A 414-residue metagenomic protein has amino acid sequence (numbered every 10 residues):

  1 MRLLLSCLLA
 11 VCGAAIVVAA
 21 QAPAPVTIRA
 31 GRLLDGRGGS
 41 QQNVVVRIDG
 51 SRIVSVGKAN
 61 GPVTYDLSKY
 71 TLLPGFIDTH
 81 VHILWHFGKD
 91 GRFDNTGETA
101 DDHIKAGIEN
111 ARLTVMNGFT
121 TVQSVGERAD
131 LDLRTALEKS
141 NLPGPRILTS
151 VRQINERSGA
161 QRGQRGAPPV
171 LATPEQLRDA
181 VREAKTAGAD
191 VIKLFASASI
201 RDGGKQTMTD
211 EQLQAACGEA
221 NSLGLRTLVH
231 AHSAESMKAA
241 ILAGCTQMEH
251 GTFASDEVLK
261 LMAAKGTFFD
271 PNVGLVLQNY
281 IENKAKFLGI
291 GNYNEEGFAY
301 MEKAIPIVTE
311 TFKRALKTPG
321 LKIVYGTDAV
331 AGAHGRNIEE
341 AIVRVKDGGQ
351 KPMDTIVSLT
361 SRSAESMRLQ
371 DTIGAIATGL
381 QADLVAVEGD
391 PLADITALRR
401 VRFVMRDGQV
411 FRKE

Functional and structural regions predicted by a protein language model:
S6-I16: Bacterial N-terminal signal peptides
G31, V46, S51, K69 (+15 more regions): Divalent metal-coordination and catalytic microenvironments
L33, R37-L73: Histidine-rich, glycine-flanked metal-binding segment
Y70-K139, A160, E211, E235 (+1 more regions): Metal-associated gating/positioning segment near the N- to mid-region
F93-K105, R162-D179, R226: Active-site mouth loops of central-metabolism enzymes
N95, S222, Y293-E296, A304-P391: His/Asp/Glu-enriched, well-ordered alpha-helical/loop segment that forms or immediately abuts the divalent-metal
A106-D130, G144-Q153, A189-S199, R226 (+2 more regions): Divalent metal-dependent hydrolysis catalytic cores, especially in the metallo-beta-lactamase
R157, F195, S199-P306, V324 (+5 more regions): Active-site core of metal-dependent hydrolases
